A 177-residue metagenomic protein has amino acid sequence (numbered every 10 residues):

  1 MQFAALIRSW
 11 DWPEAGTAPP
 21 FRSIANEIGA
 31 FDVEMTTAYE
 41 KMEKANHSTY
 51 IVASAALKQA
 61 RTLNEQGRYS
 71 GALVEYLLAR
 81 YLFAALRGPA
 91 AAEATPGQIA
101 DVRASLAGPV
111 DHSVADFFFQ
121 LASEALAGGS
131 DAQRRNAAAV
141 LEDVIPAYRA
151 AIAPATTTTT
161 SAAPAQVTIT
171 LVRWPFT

Functional and structural regions predicted by a protein language model:
M1-T177: Long, charged/polar, soluble alpha-helical segments
